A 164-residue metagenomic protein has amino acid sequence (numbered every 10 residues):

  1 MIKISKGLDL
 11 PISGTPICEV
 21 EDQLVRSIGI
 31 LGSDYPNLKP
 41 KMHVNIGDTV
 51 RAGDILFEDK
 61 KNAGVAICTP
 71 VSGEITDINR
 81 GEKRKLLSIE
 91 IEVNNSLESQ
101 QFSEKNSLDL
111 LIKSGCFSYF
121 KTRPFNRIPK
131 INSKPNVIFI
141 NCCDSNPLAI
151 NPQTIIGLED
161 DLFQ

Functional and structural regions predicted by a protein language model:
M1-H43, E58, E90: N-terminal, Lys/Arg-enriched amphipathic/low-complexity engagement segments that precede the first folded domain
K3-S5, E21-Q23, C68, R84 (+1 more regions): A generic structural signal for short, non-catalytic loop/turn and secondary-structure boundary residues
Q23, D34-L38, V50-G53, N62 (+1 more regions): Generic structural motif
M42, N62-G64, I155: Alpha-helix N-cap/helix-initiation motif
V44-L56: A structural signal for short beta-strand/turn segments enriched in small hydrophobics and glycine
F57-E58, N141: Short glycine-rich or small-residue beta-strand-to-loop segments that form or flank ligand, phosphate, metal/Fe-S
E58-P70, R84-S88, S99: Short, Lys/Arg- and Gly-enriched loop/turn segments at beta-strand edges
N79-Q164: Buried, small/hydrophobic-residue-enriched core segments of structured protein domains
